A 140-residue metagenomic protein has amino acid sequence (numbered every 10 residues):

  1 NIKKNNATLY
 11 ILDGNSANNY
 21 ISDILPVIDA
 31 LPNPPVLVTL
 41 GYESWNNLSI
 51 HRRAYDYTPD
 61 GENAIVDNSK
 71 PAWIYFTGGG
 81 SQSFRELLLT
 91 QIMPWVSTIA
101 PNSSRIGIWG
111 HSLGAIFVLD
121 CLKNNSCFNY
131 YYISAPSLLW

Functional and structural regions predicted by a protein language model:
N5-L87, Q91-W95: Serine-hydrolase catalytic machinery in alpha/beta-hydrolase-like enzymes
D13, G110, A135: Residues that line or immediately flank small-molecule/substrate-binding pockets and catalytic motifs
I28-D29, N124-S126: Active-site catalytic pocket residues across diverse enzymes, especially alpha/beta-hydrolases
Y42, Y132-W140: Active-site nucleophile loop of the alpha/beta-hydrolase fold
A100-H111: Alpha/beta-hydrolase fold nucleophile elbow
G107, Y130-Y132: Residue in the alpha/beta-hydrolase core beta-strand immediately N-terminal to the catalytic nucleophile
A115-N125: Short glycine-enriched nucleophile-adjacent loop and the immediately C-terminal alpha-helix near the catalytic center
